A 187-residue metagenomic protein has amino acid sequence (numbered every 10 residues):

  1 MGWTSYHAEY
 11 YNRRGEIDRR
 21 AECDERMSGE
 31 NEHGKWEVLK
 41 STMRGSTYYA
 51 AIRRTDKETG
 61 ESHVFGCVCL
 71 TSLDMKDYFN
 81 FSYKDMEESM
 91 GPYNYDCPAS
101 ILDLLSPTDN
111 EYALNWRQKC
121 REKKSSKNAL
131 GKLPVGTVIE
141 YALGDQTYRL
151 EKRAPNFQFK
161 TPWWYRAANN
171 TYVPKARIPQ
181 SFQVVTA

Functional and structural regions predicted by a protein language model:
M1-G2, E122, S126, L133 (+1 more regions): Short intrinsically disordered terminal tails
G2-W36, R121-K123: Negatively charged, low-complexity tracts enriched in Asp/Glu with abundant Ser/Thr
Y10, G136-Y141: Tryptophan-anchored aromatic micro-motifs
Y11-R14, R44, K124, T171-V173: Amphipathic alpha-helical interaction segments
C23-P107, Y112, A142-V173: Acidic, low-complexity, intrinsically disordered interaction modules
A51, P98-A99, C120-R121, K127-N128 (+2 more regions): Surface-exposed charge patches in extracellular/virion surface proteins
S106-V135: Mixed-charge, Lys/Arg-rich low-complexity intrinsically disordered regions
N170, K175-V185: Structured surface patches comprising rigid loops and adjacent beta-strands/short helices at the edges of well-ordered
